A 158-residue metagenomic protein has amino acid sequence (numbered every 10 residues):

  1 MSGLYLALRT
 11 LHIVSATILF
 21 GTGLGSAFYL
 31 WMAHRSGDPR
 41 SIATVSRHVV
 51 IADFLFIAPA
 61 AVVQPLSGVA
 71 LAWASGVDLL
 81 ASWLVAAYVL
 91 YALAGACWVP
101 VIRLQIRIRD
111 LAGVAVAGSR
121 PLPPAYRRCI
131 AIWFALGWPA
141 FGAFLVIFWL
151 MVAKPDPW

Functional and structural regions predicted by a protein language model:
M1-W158: Polytopic transmembrane helical bundles with strong interfacial aromatic enrichment
